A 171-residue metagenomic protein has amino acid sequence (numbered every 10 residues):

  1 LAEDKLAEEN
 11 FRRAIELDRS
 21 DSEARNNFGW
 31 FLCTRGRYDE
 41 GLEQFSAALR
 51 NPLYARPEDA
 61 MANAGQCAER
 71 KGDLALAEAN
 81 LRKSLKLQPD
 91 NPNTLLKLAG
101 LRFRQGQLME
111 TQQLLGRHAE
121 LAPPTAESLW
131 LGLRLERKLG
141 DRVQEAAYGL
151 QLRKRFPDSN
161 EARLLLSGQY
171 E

Functional and structural regions predicted by a protein language model:
L17, N51-L53, L87, E120-A122 (+1 more regions): Structural marker of alpha-solenoid helical repeat scaffolds
A24, F31, E58-A60, T94 (+2 more regions): TPR alpha-solenoid repeat register
H118-E171: Terminal, low-structured helical/coil segments at or just beyond the last alpha-helical repeat
